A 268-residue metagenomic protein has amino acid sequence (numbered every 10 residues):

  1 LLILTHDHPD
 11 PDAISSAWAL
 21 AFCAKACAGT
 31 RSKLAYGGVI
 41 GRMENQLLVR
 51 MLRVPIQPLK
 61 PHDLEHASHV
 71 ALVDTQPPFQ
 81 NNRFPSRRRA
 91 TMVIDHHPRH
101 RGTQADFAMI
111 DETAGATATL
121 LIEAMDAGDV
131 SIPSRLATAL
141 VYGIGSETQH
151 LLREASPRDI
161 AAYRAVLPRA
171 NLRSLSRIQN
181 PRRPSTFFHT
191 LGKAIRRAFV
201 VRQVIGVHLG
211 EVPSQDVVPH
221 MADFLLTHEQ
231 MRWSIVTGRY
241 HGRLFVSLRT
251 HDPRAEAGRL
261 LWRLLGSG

Functional and structural regions predicted by a protein language model:
L1-L2, D7, A17, K25-S32 (+2 more regions): Gly/His-enriched, cation/cofactor- and phosphate-binding structural elements
L1-L64: Anionic-ligand anchoring segments at beta-strand to alpha-helix junctions in alpha/beta enzyme folds, i.e., glycine
H6-D7, G38, L52, V73-Q76 (+5 more regions): Fold-independent oxyanion-binding glycine-rich loops and adjacent beta-strand/coil segments at enzyme active sites
D10, L20, V49, D95 (+3 more regions): Divalent metal-coordination and catalytic microenvironments
A17-A21, Q46, A118-D126, I160-R164 (+4 more regions): Predominant activation on well-ordered alpha-helical scaffold segments within soluble catalytic domains
L47-F107: Active-site cofactor/cluster-binding pocket
H96-R164: Short alpha-helices
L152, A162-V200: Accessory alpha-helical/coil subdomains and C-terminal extensions that flank or cap enzyme catalytic cores
